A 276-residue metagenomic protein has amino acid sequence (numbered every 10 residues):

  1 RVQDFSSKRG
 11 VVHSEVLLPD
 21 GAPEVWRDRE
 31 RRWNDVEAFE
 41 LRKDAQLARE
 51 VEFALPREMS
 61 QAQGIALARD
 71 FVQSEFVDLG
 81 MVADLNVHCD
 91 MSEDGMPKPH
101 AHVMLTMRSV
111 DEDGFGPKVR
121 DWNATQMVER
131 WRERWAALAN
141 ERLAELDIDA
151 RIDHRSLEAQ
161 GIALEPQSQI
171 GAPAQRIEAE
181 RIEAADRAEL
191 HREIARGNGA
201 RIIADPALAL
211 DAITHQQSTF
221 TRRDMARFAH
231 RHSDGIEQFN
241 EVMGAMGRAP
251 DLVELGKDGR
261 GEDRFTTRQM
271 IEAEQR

Functional and structural regions predicted by a protein language model:
R1-R248, G256-R264: N-terminal nicking endonuclease/strand-transfer module with a His-rich metal-binding environment and a catalytic Tyr
T266-R276: Structured, non-catalytic alpha/beta "coupling" segments that mediate domain-domain communication and provide generic
